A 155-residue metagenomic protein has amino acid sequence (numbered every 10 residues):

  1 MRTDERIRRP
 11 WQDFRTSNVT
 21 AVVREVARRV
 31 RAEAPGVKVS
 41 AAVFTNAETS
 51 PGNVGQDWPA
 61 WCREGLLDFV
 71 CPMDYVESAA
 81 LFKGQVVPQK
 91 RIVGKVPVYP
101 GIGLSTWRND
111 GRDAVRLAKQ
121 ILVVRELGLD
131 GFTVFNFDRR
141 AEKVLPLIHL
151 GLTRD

Functional and structural regions predicted by a protein language model:
M1-A34, K38-A60, E64: Polysaccharide-binding and catalytic clefts of secreted carbohydrate-active enzymes
V23-V39, V86-G94, R125, L152: Surface-exposed amphipathic alpha-helices with a cationic face
L66-K83, P88-Q89, V96-D155: Substrate-binding cleft of secreted/luminal carbohydrate-active enzymes
